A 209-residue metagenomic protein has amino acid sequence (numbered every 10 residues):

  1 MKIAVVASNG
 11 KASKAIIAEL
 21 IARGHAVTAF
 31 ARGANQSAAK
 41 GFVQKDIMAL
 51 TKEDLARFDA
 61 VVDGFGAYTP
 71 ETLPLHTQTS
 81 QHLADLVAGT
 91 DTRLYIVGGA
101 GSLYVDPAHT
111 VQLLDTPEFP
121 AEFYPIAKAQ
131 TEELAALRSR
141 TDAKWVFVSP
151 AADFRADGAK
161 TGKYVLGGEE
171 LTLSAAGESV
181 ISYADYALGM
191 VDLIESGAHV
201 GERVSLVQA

Functional and structural regions predicted by a protein language model:
I3-R23: N-terminal Rossmann NAD(P)H-binding glycine-rich loop of SDR-like oxidoreductase domains
A4, T28, V146: Conserved beta-strand positions in the Rossmann-like core of class I SAM-dependent methyltransferases
N9, G33, A100: Residues in the short beta-alpha loop(s) of Rossmann-like NAD(P)-binding domains
R23-V27, D142-K144: A generic structural motif
A29-Q36, A152: Short, polar loop motifs at secondary-structure junctions
Q36-T90: NAD(P)H-binding glycine-rich loop region in Rossmannoid oxidoreductase-like domains and their noncatalytic homologs
E71-A159: Glycine-/Pro-rich loop/turn segments that contact NAD(P) or position catalytic residues in Rossmann-like domains
T131, S139-A209: C-terminal substrate-binding/catalytic lobe of Rossmann-fold NAD(P)-dependent oxidoreductases
